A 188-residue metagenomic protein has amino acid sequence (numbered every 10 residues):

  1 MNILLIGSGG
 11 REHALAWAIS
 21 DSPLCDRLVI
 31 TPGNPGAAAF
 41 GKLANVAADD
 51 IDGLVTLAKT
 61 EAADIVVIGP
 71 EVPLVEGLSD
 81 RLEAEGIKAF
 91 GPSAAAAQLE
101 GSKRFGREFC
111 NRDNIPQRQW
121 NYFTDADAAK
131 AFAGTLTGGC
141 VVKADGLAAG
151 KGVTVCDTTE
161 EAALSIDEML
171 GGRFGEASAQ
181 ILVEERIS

Functional and structural regions predicted by a protein language model:
M1, L24-D26, A62-A63, E85-I87 (+5 more regions): Short coil/turn connectors at secondary-structure junctions
M1-A94: ATP-binding N-terminal substructure of ATP-dependent carboxylate-amine bond-forming enzymes
G7, F123, T154-T158: Short beta-strand-to-turn element immediately C-terminal to the catalytic PLP-Schiff-base lysine in fold type I
S20-D21, T60, F90, R112-N114 (+4 more regions): Solvent-exposed alpha-helices and their adjacent loops that cap or buttress functional pockets in soluble metabolic
A44-A48, E83-G86, R107-F109, T137 (+1 more regions): Short, hinge-like loop/turn segments at secondary-structure boundaries
L57, A131-F132, S165: CheY-like receiver
I65, P116-R118, G139-V142, C156-S188: Conserved ATP-binding module of the ATP-grasp superfamily
P92-G152: A conserved helix-loop-beta module that forms one wall/lid of the active-site cleft in ATP-utilizing catalytic domains
